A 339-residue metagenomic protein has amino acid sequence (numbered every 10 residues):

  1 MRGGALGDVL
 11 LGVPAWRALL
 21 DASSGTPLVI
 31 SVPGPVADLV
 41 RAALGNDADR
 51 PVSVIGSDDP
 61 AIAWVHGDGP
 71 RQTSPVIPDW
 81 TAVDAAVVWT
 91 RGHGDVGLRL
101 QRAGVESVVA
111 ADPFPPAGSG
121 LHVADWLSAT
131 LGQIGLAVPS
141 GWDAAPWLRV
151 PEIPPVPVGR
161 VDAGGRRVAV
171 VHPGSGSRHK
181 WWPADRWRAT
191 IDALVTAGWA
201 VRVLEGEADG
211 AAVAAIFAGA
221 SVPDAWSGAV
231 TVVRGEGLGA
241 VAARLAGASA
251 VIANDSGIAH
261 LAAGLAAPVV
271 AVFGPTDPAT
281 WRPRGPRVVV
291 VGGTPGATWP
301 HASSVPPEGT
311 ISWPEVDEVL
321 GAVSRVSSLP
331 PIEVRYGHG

Functional and structural regions predicted by a protein language model:
M1-G339: Catalytic machinery of carbohydrate-active enzymes, primarily nucleotide-sugar-dependent glycosyltransferases
